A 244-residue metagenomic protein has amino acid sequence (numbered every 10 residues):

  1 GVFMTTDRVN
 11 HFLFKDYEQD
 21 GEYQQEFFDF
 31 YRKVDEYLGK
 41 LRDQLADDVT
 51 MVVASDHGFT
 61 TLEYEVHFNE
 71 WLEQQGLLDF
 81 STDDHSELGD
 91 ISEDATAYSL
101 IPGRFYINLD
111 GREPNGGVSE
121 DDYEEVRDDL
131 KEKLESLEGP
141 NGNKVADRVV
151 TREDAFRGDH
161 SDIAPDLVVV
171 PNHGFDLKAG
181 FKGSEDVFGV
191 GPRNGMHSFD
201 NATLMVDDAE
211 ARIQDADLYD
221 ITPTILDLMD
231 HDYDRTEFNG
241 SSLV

Functional and structural regions predicted by a protein language model:
G1-E36, K40, D110-P114: Active-site His/acidic residue clusters
M4-R8, D16, G58-T60, G111-E113 (+2 more regions): Short, solvent-exposed loop/turn segments at secondary-structure junctions
R8-F12, E18, H57, P192-S198: Histidine-centered active-site/metal-ligand motif
N10-F14, L62-V66, G180: A short acidic (Asp/Glu
K15-Q19, E65-Q74, S184-D186: Short secondary-structure boundary/capping segments
R32, F80-I101, G116-D128, M196-F199 (+3 more regions): A short beta-strand-to-alpha-helix junction
K40-F175: Secreted, luminal/periplasmic, and some membrane-associated catalytic domains that remodel anionic oxygen-ester
V168-T222, D230: Low-complexity, glycine/alanine/valine/leucine- and proline-rich hydrophobic stretches
